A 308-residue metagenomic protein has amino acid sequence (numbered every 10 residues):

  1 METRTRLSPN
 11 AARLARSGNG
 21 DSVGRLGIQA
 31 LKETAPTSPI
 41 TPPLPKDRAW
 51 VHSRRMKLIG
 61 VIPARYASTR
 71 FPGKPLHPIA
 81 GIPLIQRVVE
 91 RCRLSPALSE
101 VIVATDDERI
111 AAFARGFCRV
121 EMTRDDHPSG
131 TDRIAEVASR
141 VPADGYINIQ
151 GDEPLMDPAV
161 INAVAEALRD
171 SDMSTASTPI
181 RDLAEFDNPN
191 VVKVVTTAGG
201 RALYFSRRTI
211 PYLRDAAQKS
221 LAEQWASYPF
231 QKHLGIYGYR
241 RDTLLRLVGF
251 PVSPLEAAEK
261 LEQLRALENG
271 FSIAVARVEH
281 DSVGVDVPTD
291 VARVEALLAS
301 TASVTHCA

Functional and structural regions predicted by a protein language model:
E2-T3, L7-L14, D21-V23, A30-A35 (+2 more regions): Short amphipathic, helix-prone segments within low-complexity/disordered or flexible regions
R6, I59, E153, K193 (+3 more regions): A residue-level structural signature of the nucleotidyltransferase/glycosyltransferase Rossmann-like core
P39, V51-H52: Short, positively charged and aromatic/hydrophobic N-terminal segments
K57-A104: N-terminal glycine-rich phosphate-binding loop and ensuing alpha1 helix
I102, E108-E166: Short phosphate-binding loop-to-helix
T105-D106, M156, Y239, D286: A conserved hydrophobic position in a structured secondary element of the catalytic/binding core that shapes
M156-S253: Conserved core of the sugar-phosphate nucleotidyltransferase
K219-A308: Conserved alpha/beta core of the MobA/IspD/sugar-nucleotide pyrophosphorylase nucleotidyltransferase superfamily
